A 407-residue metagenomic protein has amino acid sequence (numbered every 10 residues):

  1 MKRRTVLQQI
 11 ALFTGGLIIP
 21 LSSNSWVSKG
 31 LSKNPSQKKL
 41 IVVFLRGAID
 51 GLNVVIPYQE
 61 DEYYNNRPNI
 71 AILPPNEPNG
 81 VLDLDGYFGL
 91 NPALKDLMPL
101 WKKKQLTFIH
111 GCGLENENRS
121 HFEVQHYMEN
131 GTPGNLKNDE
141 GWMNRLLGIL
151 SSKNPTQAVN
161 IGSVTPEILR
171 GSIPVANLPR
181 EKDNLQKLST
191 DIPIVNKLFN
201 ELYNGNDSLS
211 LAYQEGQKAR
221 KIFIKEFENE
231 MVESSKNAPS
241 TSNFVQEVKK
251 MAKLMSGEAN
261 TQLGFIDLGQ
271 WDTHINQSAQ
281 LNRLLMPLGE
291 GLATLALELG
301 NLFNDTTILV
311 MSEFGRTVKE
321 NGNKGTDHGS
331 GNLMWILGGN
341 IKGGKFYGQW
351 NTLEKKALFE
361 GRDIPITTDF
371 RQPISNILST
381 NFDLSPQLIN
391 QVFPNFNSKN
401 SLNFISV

Functional and structural regions predicted by a protein language model:
M1-L299, K319, L333-V407: Feature for exported/extracytoplasmic and membrane-associated proteins, marking the mature portion
S120-H121, G322-H328: Short glycine-biased active-site loop of nucleotidyltransferases that positions the nucleotide triphosphate and helps
L292, L299-N323: Metal-dependent active-site segment of extracytoplasmic phospho-/sulfohydrolases and closely related
